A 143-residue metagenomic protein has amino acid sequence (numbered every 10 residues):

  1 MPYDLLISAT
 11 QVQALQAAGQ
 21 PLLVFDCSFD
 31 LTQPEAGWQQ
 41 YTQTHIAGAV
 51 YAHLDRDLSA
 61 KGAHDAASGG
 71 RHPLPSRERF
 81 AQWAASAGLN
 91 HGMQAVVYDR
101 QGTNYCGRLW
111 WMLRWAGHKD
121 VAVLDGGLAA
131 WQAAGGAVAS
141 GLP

Functional and structural regions predicted by a protein language model:
M1-P143: Cytosolic catalytic domains that perform sulfur/thiol-centered chemistry
